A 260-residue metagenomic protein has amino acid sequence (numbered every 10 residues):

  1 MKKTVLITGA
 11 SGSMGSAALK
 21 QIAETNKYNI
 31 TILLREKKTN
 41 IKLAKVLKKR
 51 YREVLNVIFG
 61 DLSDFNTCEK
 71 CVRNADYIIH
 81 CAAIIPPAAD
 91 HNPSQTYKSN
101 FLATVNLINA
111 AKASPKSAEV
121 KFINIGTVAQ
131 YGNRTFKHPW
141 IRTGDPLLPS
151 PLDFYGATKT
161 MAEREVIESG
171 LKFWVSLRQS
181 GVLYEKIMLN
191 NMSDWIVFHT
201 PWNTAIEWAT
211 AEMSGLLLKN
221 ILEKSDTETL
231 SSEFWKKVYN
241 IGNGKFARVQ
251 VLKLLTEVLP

Functional and structural regions predicted by a protein language model:
K3-T25: N-terminal Rossmann NAD(P)H-binding glycine-rich loop of SDR-like oxidoreductase domains
T8, L33, I78-A82, F122-V128 (+1 more regions): SDR active-site strand-loop-helix element
N26-N40: Conserved glycine-rich Rossmann-like NAD(P)H-binding loop of the short-chain dehydrogenase/reductase
R50-S99: NAD(P)H-binding glycine-rich loop region in Rossmannoid oxidoreductase-like domains and their noncatalytic homologs
S63, Q95-N106, D153, A157-T158 (+1 more regions): Glycine-rich NAD(P)-binding loop of the Rossmann-fold in SDR/ketoreductase-type enzymes
V105-L152: Conserved Rossmann-fold NAD(P)-dependent oxidoreductase catalytic core, especially the SDR/UDP-sugar
L152, R164-N220, L255: NAD(P)-dependent short-chain dehydrogenase/reductase
L217-P260: Mid/C-terminal beta-alpha module of Rossmann-like enzyme folds, strongest in SDR-family dehydrogenases/epimerases
